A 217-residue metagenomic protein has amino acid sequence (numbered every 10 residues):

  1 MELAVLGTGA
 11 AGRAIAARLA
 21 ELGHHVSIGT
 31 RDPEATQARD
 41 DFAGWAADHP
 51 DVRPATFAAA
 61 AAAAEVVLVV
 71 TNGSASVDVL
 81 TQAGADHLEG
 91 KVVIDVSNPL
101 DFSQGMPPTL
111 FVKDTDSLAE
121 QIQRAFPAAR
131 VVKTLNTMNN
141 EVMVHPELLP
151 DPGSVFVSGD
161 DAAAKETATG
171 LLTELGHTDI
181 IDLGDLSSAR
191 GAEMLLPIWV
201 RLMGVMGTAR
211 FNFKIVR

Functional and structural regions predicted by a protein language model:
M1-G44: NAD(P)+-binding Rossmann beta1-loop-alpha1 motif at the extreme N-terminus of oxidoreductases
D48-V92, N98-M106: Rossmann-like NAD(P)-binding element
P50, E89, F126-P127, L175-G176: Short, structured coil segments at secondary-structure junctions
P54, R130-T134, I180-L183: General beta-strand structural signal in soluble alpha/beta enzymes
A75, S97-L100, M138-N139, D161 (+1 more regions): Glycine-rich beta-alpha junction loops
S97-E141, H145-E147: Rossmann-fold NAD(P)-binding glycine/threonine-rich loop
G153-R217: Active-site-lining helix/loop region of Rossmann-like oxidoreductase modules
